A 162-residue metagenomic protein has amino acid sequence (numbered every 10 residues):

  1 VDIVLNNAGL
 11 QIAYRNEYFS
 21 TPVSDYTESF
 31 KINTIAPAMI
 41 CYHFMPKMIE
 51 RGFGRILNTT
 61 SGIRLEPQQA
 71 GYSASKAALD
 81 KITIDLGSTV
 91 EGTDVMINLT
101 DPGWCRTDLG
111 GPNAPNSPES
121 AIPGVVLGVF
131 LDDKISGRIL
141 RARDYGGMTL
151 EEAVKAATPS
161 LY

Functional and structural regions predicted by a protein language model:
V1, M48-T60, G92-V95: Active-site loop of short-chain dehydrogenase/reductase
D2, L10, F19-A38, F53 (+2 more regions): Catalytic Tyr-X3-Lys loop
N7-Y14: Conserved NAD(P)H cofactor-binding loop of Rossmann-fold oxidoreductase domains
C41, S75-A78: Active-site helix of classical SDR
C41-Y42, I84: A short, exposed helix-loop element centered on a Lys and neighboring polar residues
L65, P102-G111: Short, flexible catalytic-loop segment of classical short-chain dehydrogenase/reductase
E66, D85-V95: Active-site-adjacent segment of SDR/Rossmann-fold oxidoreductases
L99-T100, G111-Y162: C-terminal helical subdomain
